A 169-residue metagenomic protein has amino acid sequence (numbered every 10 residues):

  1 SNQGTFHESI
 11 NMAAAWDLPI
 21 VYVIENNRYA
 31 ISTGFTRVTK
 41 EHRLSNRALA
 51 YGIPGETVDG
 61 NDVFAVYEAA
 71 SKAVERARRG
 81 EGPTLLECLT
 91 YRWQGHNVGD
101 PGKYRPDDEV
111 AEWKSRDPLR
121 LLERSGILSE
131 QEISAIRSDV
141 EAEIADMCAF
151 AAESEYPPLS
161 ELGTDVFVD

Functional and structural regions predicted by a protein language model:
S1-Y156: Glycine-rich ThDP/TPP pyrophosphate-binding loop and its adjacent helix/strand module within ThDP-dependent enzymes
A152-D169: C-terminal intrinsically disordered, low-complexity extensions immediately downstream of enzyme catalytic cores
